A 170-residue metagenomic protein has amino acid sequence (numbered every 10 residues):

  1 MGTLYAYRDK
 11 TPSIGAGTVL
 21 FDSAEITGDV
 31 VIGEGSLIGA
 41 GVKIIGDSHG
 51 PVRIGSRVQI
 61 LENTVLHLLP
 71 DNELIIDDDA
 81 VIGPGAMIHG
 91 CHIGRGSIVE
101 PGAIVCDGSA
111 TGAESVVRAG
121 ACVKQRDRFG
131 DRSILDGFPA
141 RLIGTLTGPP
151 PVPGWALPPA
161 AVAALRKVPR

Functional and structural regions predicted by a protein language model:
M1-L37, K43, V168-R170: Extended, small-residue-rich solenoid/repeat segments and analogous flexible loops that form exposed scaffolds
M1-T11, D47, P51-N63, L68-L69 (+2 more regions): Glycine-rich hexapeptide-repeat left-handed beta-helix
A40-G41, N63: Short glycine-/small-residue motifs
